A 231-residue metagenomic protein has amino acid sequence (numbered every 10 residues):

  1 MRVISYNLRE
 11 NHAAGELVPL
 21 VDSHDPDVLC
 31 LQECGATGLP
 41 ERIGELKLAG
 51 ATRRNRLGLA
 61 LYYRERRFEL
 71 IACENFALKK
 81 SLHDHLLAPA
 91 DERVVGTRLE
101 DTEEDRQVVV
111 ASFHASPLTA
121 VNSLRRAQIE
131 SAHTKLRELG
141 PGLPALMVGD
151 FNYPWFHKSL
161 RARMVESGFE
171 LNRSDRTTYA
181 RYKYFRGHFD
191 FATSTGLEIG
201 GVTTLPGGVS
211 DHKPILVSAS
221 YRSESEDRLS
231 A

Functional and structural regions predicted by a protein language model:
V3-H12, K79-P89, T119-V121: Acidic/histidine-rich helix-loop elements that form or flank divalent-metal/phosphate-binding sites at the catalytic
V3-L8, L17-P40, Y62, T97 (+5 more regions): Active-site beta-strand/loop signature of hydrolases that rely on acidic residues for catalysis
E10-N11, G35-A36, R67-F68, T102 (+4 more regions): Short, solvent-exposed loop/turn segments at secondary-structure junctions
N11-G15, R56, R186: Structural motif corresponding to alpha-helix initiation and N-cap regions
L20-D22, R42-L48, A127-Q128, A162-E166: Glycine-rich, phosphate-binding/catalytic loops in enzymes
V28-Q107, F113, L205-P206: Structured beta-strand-rich core segments of catalytic domains in phosphoester-bond hydrolases
C73, R137-P144, F151-A231: Metal-dependent phosphoester-hydrolase catalytic domains
R125-H133: Charged helix-capping and loop-helix junction motifs
